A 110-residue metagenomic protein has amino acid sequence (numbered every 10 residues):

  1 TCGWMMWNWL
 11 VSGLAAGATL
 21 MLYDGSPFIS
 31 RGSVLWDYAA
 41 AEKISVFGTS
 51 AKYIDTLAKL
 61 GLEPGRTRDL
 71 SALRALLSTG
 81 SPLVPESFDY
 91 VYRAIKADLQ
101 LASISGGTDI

Functional and structural regions predicted by a protein language model:
T1-W4, G106: AMP-binding (ANL) adenylation modules
G3-S45, L60: Conserved AMP-binding/adenylation subdomain of ANL enzymes
L10-V11, A15-A18, I44-T49, A58-I110: Gly/Ser/Thr-rich phosphate-binding loop
D24-P27, S50-A51, S81: Short strand-turn motif at the edge of the Rossmann-like AdoMet-binding core
I29, S33, A51, P85: Electropositive phosphate-/nucleotide-binding environments in soluble metabolic enzymes
